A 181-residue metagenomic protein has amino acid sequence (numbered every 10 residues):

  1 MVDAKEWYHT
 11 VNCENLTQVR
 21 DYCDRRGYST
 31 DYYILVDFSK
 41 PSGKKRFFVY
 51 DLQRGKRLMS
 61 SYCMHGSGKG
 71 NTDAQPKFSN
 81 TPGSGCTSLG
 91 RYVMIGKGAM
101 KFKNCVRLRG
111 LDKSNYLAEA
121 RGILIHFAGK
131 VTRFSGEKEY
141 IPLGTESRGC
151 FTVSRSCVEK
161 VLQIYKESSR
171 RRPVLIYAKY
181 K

Functional and structural regions predicted by a protein language model:
M1-R148, R155-K181: Cell wall/extracellular polymer interaction/catalysis modules
